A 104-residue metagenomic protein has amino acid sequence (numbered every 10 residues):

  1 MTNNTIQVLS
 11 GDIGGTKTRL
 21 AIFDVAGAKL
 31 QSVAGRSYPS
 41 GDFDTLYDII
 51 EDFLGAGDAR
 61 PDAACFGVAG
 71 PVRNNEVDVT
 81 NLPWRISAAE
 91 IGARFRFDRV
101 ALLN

Functional and structural regions predicted by a protein language model:
T2-D52: Short glycine-rich, Thr/Ser-proximal phosphate-binding strand/loop in the N-terminal lobe of ATP-dependent enzymes
A21, L103-N104: Short loop/turn and capping residues at structural boundaries
D42-T45, S87, N104: Helix N-cap and loop-to-helix transition residues
G55-L102: Short beta-strand-loop/turn "lid" adjacent to the catalytic site in phosphate-handling enzymes
